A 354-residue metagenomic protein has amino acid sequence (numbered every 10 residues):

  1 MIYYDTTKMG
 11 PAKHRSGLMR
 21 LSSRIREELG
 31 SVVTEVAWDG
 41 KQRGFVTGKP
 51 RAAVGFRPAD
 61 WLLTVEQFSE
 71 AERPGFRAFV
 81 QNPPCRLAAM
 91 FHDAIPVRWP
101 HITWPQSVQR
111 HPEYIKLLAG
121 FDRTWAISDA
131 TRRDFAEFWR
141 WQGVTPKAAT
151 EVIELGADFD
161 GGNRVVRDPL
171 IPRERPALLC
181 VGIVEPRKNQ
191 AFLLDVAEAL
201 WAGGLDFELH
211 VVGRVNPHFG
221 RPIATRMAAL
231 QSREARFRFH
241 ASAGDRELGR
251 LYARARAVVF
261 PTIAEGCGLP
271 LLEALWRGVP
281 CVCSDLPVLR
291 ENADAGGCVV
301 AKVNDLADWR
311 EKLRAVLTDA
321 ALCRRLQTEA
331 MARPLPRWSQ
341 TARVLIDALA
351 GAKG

Functional and structural regions predicted by a protein language model:
M1-G354: Carbohydrate transferase catalytic cores enriched for Leloir-type hexosyltransferases
